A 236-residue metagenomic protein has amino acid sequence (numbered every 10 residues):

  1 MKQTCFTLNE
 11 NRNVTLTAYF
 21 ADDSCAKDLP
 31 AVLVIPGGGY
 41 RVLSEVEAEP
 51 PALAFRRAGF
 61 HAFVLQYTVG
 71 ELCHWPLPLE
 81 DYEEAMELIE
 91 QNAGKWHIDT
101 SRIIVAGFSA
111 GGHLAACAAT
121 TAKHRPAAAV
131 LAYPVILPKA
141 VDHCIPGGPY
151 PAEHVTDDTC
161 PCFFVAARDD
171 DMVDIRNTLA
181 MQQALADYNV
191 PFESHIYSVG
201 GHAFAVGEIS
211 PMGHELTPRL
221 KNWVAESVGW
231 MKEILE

Functional and structural regions predicted by a protein language model:
M1-C25, L79: N-terminal cap/lid segment of alpha/beta-hydrolase-fold proteins
D28-G37: Short beta-strand element of the alpha/beta-hydrolase
S44-E45, L65-T100, R219: Catalytic nucleophile-loop/oxyanion-hole region of alpha/beta-hydrolase and closely related hydrolase-like folds
E45-F63: Short amphipathic alpha-helix adjacent to the substrate-entry channel of hydrolases
E84-P151, D157: Primarily recognizes the serine-hydrolase "nucleophile elbow" in alpha/beta-hydrolase and SGNH/GDSL folds
D158, F164-A166, D170: Short beta-strand/loop motif that positions the catalytic acidic residue of the alpha/beta-hydrolase fold
D171-A180: Conserved alpha/beta-hydrolase "acid-adjacent" motif
V190-E236: C-terminal catalytic histidine-bearing segment of alpha/beta-hydrolase fold enzymes
